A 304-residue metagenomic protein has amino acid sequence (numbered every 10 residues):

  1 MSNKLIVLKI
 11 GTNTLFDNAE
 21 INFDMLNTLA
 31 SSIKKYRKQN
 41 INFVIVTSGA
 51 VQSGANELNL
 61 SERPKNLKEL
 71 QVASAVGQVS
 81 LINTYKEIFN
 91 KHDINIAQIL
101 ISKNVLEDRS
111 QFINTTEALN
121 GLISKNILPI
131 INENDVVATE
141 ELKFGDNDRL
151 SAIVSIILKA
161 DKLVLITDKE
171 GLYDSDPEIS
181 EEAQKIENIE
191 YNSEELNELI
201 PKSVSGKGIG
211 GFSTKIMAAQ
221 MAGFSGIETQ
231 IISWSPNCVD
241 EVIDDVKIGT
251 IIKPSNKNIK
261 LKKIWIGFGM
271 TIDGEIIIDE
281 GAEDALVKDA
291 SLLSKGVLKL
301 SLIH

Functional and structural regions predicted by a protein language model:
M1-R63, L67-N95, I99-I303: C-terminal catalytic "cap/lid" subdomain
